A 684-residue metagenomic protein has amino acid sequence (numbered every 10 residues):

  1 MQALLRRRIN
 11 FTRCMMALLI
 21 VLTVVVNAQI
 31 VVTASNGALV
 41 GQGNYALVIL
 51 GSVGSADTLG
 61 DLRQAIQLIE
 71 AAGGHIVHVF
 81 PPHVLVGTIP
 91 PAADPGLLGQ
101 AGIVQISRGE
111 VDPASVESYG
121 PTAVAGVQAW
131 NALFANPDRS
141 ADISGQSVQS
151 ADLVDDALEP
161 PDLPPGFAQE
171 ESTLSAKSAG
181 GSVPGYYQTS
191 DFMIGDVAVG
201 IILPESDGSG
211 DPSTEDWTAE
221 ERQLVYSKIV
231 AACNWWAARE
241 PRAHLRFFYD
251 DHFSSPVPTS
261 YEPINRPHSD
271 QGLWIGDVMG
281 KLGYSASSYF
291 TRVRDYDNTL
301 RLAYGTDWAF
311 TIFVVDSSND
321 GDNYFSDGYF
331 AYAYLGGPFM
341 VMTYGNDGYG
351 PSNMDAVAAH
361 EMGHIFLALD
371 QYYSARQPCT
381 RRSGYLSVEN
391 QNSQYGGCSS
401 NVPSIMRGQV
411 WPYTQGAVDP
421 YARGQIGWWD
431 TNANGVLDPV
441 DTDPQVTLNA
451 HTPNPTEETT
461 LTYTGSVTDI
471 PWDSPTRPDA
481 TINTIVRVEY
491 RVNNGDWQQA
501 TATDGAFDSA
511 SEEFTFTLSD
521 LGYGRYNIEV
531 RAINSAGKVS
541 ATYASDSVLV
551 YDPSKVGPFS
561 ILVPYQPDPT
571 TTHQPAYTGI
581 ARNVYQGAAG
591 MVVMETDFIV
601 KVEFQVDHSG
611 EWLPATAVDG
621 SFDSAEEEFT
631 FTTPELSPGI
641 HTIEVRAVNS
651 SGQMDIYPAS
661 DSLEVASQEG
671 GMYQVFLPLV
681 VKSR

Functional and structural regions predicted by a protein language model:
C14-N27: Bacterial N-terminal signal peptides
G37-G54: Short glycine-/aliphatic-rich beta-strand segments at the starts of folded cytosolic domains
I66-G166: Autoinhibitory propeptides
E171-G305, G345-N346, N353: Propeptide-to-catalytic entry region of secreted or membrane-anchored zinc metalloproteases
S318-P338: Catalytic zinc-binding patch centered on the HExxH motif and its immediate surroundings that defines zinc-dependent
Y334-V418: The catalytic-center signature of Zn2+-dependent metalloproteases
H360, D430, N434: Acidic carboxylate motifs that coordinate Ca2+ or other divalent cations, activating on Asp/Glu
T442-Q668: Long, low-complexity serine/threonine/glycine- and acidic-rich segments characteristic of extracellular
